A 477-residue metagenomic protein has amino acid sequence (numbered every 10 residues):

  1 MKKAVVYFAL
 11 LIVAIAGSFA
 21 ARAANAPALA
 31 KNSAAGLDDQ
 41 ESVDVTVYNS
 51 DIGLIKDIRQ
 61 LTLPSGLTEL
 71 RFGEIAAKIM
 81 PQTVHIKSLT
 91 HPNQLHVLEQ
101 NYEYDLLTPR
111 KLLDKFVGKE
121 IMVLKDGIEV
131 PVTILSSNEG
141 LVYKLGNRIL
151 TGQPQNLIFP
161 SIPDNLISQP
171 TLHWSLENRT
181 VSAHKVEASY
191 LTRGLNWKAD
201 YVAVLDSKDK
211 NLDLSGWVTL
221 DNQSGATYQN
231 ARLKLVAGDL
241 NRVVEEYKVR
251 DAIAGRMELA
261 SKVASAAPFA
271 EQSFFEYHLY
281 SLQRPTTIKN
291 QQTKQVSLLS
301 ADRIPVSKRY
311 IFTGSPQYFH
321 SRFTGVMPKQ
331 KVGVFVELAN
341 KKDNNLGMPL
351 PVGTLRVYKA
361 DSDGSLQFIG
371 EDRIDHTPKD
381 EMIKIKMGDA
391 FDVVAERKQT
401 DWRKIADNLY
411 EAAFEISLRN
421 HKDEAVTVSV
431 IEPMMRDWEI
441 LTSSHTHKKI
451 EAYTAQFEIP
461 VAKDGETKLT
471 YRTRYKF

Functional and structural regions predicted by a protein language model:
K2-F8, A14, S18-F477: Long, intrinsically disordered, low-complexity accessory segments associated with secretion and vesicular trafficking
